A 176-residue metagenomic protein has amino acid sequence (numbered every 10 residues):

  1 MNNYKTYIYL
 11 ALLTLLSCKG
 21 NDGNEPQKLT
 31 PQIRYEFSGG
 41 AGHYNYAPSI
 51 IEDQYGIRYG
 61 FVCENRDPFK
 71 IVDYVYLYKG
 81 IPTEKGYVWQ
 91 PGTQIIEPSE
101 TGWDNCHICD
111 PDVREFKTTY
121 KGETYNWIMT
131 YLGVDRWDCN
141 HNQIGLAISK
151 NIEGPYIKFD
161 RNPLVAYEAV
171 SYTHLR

Functional and structural regions predicted by a protein language model:
M1-I8: Bacterial N-terminal signal peptides that target proteins for export
L16-S17: C-terminal motif of bacterial Sec signal peptides marking the signal peptidase cleavage site
P26-S38, G86-E100, N151-E168: Blade-edge beta-strand/turn elements of extracellular beta-propeller and related beta-sheet repeat scaffolds
G39-R66: Beta-strand-rich domains and repeat architectures in extracellular enzymes and scaffolds, especially beta-propellers
G56-G60, G122-M129: Entry beta-strands of beta-propeller and related beta-repeat scaffolds
N65-F69, V134-D138: Short glycine/acidic-enriched loop and turn motifs that connect beta-strands
V75-P82, Q143-N151: Beta-propeller blade signature
T173-H174: Conserved small/polar residues in nucleotide/adenosyl-binding loops
